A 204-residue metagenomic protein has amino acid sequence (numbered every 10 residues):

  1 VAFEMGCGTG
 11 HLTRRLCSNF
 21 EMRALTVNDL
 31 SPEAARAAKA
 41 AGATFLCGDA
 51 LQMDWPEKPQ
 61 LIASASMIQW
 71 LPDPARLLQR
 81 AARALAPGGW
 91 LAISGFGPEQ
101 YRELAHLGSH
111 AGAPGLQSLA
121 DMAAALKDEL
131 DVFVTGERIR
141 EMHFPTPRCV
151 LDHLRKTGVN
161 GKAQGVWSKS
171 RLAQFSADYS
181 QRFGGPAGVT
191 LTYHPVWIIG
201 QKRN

Functional and structural regions predicted by a protein language model:
F3-M53: Class I SAM-dependent methyltransferase SAM/SAH-binding core
T9-H11, F133-N204: Conserved Class I S-adenosyl-L-methionine
H11, P32-E33, Q69-P72, P98-E99 (+2 more regions): Short alpha-helical
E21, K39, P72, A86 (+1 more regions): Short conserved AdoMet
L51-I62: A short acidic, Gly/Pro-enriched loop at the edge of an enzyme's catalytic core that lines a small-molecule cofactor
Q60-P74: A short SAM/SAH-binding and catalytic strip from SAM-dependent methyltransferases
A75-P87: A short glycine-rich, Lys/Arg-flanked "PGG" loop and its adjoining helix->strand segment in the class I
G88-P147, N160-K169: Conserved catalytic/acceptor-binding region of the Class I
